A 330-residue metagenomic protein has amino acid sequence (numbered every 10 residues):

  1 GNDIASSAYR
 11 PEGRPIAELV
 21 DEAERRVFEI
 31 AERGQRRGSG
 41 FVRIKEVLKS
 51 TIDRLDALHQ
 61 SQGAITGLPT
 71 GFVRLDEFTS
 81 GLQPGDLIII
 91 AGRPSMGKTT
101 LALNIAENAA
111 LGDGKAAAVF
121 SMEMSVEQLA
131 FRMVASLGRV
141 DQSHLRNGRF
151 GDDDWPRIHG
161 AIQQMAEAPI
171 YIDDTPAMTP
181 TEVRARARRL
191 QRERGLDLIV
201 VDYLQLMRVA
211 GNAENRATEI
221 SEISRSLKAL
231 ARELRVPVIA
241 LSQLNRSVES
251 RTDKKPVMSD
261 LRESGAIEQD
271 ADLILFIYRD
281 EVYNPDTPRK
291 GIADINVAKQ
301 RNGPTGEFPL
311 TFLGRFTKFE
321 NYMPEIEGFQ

Functional and structural regions predicted by a protein language model:
G1-S61, I65, A91, M96 (+4 more regions): Short, small/acidic-rich helices and loops at N termini and domain boundaries of DNA replication/processing enzymes
F72-G81: Pre-Walker A adenine-sensing motif
E77, T100, N108, G112-G195 (+2 more regions): Cytosolic-facing regulatory segments adjacent to core modules
I88-I89, A118: Short hydrophobic/aromatic beta-strand immediately N-terminal to the Walker A/P-loop
M124, L241-Q243: Conserved H-loop
T179-L198, A213, R225-R235, R246-Q330: C-terminal regions of RecA-like/P-loop NTPase motor modules
R208-E214: Conserved ATPase-coupling elements of RecA-like P-loop NTPase cores
